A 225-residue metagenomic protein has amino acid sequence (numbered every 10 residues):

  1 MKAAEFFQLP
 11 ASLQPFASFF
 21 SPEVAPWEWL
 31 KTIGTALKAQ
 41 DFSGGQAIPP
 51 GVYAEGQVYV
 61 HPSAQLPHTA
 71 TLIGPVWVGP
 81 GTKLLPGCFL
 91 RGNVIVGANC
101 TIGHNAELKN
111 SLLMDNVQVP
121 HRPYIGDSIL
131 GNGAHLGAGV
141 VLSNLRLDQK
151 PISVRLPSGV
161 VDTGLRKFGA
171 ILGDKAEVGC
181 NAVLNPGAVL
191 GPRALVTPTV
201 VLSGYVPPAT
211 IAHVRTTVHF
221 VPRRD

Functional and structural regions predicted by a protein language model:
M1-G56, R193, T199, P208-T210 (+1 more regions): Terminal amphipathic alpha-helical/low-complexity segments used for targeting or macromolecular assembly
S18, L113, V119-D225: Glycine-rich hexapeptide-repeat left-handed beta-helix
F42-G44, V60-P62, G173: Conserved short histidine dyad/triad with adjacent acidic residue
G45-Q46, A64, T82, D115-N116: Short Cys/His-rich Zn2+-coordinating modules
Q57-Y59, W77, I95, I129 (+2 more regions): Residue-level "contact hotspot" at macromolecular interaction interfaces
V60-N105: Glycine-rich active-site/cofactor-binding loop and its immediate structural neighborhood
